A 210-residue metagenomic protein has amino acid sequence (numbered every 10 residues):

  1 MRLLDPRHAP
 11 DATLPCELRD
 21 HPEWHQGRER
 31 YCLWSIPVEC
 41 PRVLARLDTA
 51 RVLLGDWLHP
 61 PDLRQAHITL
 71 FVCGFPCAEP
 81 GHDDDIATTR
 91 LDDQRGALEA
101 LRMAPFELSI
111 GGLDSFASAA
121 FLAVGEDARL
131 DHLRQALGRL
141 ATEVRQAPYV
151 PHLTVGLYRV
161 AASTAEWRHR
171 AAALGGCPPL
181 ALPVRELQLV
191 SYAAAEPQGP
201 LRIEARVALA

Functional and structural regions predicted by a protein language model:
M1-A210: Histidine-dependent nucleotide/RNA phosphoesterase domain, centered on the 2H-phosphoesterase fold with its duplicated
